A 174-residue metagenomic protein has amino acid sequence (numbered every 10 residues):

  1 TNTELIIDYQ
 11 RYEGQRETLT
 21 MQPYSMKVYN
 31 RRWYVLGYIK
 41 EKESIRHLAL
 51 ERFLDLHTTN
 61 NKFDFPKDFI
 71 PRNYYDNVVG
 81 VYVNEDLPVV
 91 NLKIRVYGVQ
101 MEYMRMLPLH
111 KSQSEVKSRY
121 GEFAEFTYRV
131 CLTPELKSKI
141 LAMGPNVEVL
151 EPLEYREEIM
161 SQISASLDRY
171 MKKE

Functional and structural regions predicted by a protein language model:
T1-K93, G98: Core beta-strand-centered patch of the WYL/Sm-like small regulatory domain
D76-E174: Polybasic (Lys/Arg-rich)
